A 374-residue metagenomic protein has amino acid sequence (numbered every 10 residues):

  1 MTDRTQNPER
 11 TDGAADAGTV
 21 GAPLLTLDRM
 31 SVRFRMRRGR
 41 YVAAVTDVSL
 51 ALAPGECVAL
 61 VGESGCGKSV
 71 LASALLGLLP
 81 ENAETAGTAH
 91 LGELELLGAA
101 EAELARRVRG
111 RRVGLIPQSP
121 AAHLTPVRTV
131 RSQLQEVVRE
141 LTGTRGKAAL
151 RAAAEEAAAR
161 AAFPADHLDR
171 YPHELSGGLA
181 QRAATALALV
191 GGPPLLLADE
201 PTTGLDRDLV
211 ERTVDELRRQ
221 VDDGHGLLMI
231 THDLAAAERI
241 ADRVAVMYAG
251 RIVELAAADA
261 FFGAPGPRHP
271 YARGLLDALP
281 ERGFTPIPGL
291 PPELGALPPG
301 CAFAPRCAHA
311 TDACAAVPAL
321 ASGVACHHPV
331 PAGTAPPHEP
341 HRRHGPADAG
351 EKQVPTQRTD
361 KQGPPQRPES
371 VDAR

Functional and structural regions predicted by a protein language model:
T2-A264, H341-K352, R367-R374: ABC transporter nucleotide-binding domains
A257-R343: Charged, flexible cofactor/metal-binding loops and thiol motifs
